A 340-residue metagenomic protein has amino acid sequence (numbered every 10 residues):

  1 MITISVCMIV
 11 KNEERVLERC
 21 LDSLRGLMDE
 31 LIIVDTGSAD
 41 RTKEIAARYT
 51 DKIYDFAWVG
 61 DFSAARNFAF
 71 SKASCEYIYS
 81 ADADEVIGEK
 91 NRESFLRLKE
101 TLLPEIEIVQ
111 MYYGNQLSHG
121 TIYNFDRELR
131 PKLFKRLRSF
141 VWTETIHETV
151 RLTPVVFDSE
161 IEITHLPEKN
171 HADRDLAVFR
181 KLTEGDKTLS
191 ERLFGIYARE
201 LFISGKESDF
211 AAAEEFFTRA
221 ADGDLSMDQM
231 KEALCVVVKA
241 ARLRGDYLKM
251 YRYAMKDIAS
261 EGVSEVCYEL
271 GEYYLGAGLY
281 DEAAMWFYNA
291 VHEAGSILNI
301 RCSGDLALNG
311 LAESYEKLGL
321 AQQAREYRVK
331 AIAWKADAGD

Functional and structural regions predicted by a protein language model:
T3-S5, E30: Cell-envelope/extracellular polymer assembly enzymes that use nucleotide-activated donors
C7-L27: Short, well-formed alpha-helical segments that are part of the catalytic scaffolds of diverse glycosyltransferases
R15-E18, D40-Y49, K90: Acidic helix N-cap motif at the loop->helix transition within catalytic regions of sugar-transfer enzymes
S23, D35-I45, W58, D82: A conserved acidic beta->alpha catalytic loop
E44-F68, K72: Conserved donor nucleotide-binding strand/loop of the catalytic core
A64-F70, E76, A81, I87-A211 (+1 more regions): Catalytic-site signature of metal-activated, phosphate-bearing donor transferases, centered on the GT-A/GT-A-like
